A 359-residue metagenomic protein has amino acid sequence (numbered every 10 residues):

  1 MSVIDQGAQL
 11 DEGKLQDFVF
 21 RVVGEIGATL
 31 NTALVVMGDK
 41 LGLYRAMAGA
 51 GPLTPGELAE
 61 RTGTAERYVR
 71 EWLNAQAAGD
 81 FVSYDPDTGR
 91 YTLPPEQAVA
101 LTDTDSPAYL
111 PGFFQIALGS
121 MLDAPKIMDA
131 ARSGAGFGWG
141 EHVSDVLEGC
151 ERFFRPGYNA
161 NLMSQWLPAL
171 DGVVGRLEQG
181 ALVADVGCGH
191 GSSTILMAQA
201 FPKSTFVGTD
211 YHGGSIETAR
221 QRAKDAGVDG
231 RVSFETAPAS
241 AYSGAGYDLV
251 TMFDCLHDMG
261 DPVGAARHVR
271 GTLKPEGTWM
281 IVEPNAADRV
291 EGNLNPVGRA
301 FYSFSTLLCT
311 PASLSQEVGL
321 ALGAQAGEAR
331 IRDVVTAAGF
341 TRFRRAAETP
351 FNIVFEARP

Functional and structural regions predicted by a protein language model:
S2, S120-H257, P262-G264: Conserved adenosyl
G13, F20-K40, R45-A46, N74-A181: Conserved Class I S-adenosyl-L-methionine-dependent methyltransferase catalytic core
P55-R61: A short acidic, leucine-rich amphipathic alpha-helix
T64-A75: Short amphipathic alpha-helical interaction segments
L182, G277-T278: Short glycine-centered segments of the SAM/dcSAM-binding site in methyltransferase folds
V263-P275: A short glycine-rich, Lys/Arg-flanked "PGG" loop and its adjoining helix->strand segment in the class I
V282-A337: C-terminal alpha-helical "lid/dimerization" subdomain adjacent to the S-adenosyl-L-methionine
A338-P359: Core SAM-dependent methyltransferase catalytic element
